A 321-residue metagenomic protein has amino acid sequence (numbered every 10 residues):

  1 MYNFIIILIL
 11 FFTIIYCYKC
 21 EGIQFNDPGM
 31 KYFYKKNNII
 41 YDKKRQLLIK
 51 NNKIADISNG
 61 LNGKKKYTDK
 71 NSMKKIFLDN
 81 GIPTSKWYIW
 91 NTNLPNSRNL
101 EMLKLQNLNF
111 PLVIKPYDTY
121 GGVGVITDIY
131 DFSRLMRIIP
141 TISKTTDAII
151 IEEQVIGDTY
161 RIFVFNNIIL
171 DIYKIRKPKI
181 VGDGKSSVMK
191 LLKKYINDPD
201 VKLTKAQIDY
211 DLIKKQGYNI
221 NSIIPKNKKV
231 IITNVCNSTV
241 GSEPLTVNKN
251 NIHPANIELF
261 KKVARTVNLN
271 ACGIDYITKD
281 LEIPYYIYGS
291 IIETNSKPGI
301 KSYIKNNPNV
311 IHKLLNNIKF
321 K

Functional and structural regions predicted by a protein language model:
Y2-T68, S72-K75, N93-S97: ATP-binding N-terminal substructure of ATP-dependent carboxylate-amine bond-forming enzymes
P28, N37, N80, Q106-L108 (+2 more regions): Residues at alpha-helix termini
M30, E101, F260: Aromatic/hydrophobic pocket-lining residues that form π-stacking "cages" and hydrophobic walls in ligand
Y32, L47, I162, D275-I277: Short acidic loop-to-beta-strand element that houses the catalytic metal-binding Asp/Glu of nuclease active sites
F33, I76, N80, L259-V267: Generic non-transmembrane alpha-helical segments
L48-Q207, H253-I257: Active-site nucleotide/adenylate-binding loops and adjacent lid/helix of ATP-dependent enzymes
L192-E282: A long amphipathic alpha-helix within ATP-dependent nucleotide-binding catalytic cores
S238-N251, R265-A271, T278-K321: C-terminal active-site "lid" helix and adjoining low-complexity regulatory extension at the edge of ATP-using catalytic
